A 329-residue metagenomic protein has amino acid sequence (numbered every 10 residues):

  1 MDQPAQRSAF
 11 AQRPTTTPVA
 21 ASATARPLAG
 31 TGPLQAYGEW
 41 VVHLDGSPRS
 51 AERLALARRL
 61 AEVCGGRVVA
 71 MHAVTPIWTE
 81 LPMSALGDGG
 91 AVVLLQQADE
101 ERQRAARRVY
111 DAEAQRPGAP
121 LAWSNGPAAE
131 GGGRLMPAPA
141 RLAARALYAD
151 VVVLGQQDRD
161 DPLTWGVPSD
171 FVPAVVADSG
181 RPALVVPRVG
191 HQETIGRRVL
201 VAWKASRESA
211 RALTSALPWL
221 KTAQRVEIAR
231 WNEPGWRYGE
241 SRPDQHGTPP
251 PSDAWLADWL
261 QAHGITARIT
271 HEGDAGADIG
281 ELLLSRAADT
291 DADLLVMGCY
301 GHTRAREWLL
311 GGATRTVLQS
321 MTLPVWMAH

Functional and structural regions predicted by a protein language model:
M1-G32, T75, D111-V152, A262-L295 (+3 more regions): Structural beta-alpha unit
D2-V92, D178, I195-E272, A292: Small/aliphatic-rich secondary-structure junction motif
E62, A144-L147, A177, P218 (+2 more regions): Solvent-exposed polar/charged
G90-A105: A short acidic, glycine-rich active-site loop that binds or catalyzes chemistry on phosphate/adenosine moieties
R108, Q115, A122, P162-P187 (+2 more regions): P-loop/Walker A phosphate-binding loop and immediately adjacent motor/lid segment at beta-alpha junctions
L154-A174, G196, M297-Q319: Glycine-rich, Arg-bearing micro-motifs that act as flexible, cationic patches
L154-Q157, G180-V189, G298, V325-H329: Short beta-strand elements of ligand-binding domains
